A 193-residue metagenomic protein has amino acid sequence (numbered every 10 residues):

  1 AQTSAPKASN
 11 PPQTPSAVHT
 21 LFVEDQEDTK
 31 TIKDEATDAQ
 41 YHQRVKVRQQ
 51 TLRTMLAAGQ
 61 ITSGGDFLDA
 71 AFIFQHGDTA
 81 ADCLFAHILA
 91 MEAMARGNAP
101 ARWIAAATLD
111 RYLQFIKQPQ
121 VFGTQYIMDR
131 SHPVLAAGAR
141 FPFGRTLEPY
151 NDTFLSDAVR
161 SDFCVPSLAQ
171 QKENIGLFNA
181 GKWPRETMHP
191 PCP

Functional and structural regions predicted by a protein language model:
A5-G64, R96, F115-R145, P149-T153 (+1 more regions): N-terminal alpha-helical interaction modules that lie
R48-T51, M55, D66, I73 (+1 more regions): Alpha-helical solenoid repeat scaffolds, predominantly canonical TPR units
L52, A90-M91, R102-A106: Predominantly extracellular beta-rich ligand-binding scaffolds that present long acidic/polar faces for carbohydrate
I61-D66, D82, A99-I104: Structural signature of alpha-solenoid helical repeat junctions
A71, Q75-T79, Y112-L113: Short coil/turn linking the two alpha-helices of tandem helical-hairpin repeats
C83-P100, Q125-S131: TPR/TPR-like (Sel1-like) alpha-helical repeat modules
I104-F115: A short beta-strand-loop-alpha-helix capping motif that often carries His-Thr
